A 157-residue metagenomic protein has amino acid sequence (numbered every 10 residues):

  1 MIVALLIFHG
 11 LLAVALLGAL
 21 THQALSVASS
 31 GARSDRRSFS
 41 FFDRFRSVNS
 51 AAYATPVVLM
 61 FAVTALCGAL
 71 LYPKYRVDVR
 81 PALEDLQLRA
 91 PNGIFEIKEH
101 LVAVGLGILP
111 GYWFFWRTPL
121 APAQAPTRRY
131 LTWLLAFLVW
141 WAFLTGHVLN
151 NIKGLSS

Functional and structural regions predicted by a protein language model:
M1-S157: Polytopic transmembrane helical bundles with strong interfacial aromatic enrichment
